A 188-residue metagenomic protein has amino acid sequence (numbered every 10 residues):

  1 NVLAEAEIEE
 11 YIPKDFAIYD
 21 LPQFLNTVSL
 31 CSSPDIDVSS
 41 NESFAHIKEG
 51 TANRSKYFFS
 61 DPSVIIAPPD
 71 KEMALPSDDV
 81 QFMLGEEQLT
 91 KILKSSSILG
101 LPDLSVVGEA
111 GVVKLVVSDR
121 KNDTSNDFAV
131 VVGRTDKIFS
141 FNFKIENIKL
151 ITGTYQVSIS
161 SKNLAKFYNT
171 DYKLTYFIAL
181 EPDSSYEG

Functional and structural regions predicted by a protein language model:
N1-F58, S77-G188: DNA polymerase processivity clamps
P62-D79: Long, charge-dense
